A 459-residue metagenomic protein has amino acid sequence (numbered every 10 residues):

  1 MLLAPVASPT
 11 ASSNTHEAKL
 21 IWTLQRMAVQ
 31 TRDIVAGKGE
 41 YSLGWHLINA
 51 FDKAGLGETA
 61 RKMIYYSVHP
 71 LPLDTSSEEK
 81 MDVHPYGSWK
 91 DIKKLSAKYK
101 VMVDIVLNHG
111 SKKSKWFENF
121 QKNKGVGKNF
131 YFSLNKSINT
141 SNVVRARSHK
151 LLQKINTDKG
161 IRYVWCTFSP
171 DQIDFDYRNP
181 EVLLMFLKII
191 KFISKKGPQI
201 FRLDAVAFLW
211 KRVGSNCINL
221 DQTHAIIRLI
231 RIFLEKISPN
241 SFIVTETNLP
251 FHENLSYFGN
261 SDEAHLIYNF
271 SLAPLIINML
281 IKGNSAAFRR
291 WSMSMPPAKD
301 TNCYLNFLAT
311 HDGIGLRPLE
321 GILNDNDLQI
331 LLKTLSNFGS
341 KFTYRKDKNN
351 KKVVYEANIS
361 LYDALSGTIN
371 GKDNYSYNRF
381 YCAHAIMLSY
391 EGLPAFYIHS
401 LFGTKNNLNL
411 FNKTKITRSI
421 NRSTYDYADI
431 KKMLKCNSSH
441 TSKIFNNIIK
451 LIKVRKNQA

Functional and structural regions predicted by a protein language model:
L2-A459: Active-site and adjacent substrate-binding regions of carbohydrate-active enzymes
